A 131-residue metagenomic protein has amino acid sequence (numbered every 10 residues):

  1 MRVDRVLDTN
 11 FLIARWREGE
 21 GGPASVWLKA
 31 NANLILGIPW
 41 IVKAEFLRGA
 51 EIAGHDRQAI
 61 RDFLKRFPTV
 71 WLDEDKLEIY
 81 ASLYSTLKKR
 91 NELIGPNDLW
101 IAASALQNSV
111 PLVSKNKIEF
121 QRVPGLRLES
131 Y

Functional and structural regions predicted by a protein language model:
M1-I38, R48-R61: Short, well-structured N-terminal submotif of metal-dependent ribonuclease cores
V3, P68-V113: Active-site neighborhoods of divalent-metal-dependent phosphate/nucleic-acid chemistry enzymes
L7-D8, P39, I94-G95, N116: Histidine- and aromatic-rich ligand-binding microenvironments
F11-L12, V42, K76, W100-I101 (+1 more regions): Alpha-helix capping/helix-boundary segments
L12-I13, L47, Q121, E129: Nucleotide phosphate-binding site architecture
